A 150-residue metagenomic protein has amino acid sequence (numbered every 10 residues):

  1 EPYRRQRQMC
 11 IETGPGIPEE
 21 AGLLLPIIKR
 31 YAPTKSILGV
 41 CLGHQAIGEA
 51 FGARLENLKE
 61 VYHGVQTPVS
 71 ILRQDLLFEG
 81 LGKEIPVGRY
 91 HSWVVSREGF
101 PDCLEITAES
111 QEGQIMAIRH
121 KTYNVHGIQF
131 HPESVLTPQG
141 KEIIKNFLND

Functional and structural regions predicted by a protein language model:
E1-I11: Single conserved hydrophobic/aromatic residue that forms the stacking wall/gate of nucleotide- or nucleobase-binding
T13-G80, P86, I144-N146: Cysteine-nucleophile active-site neighborhood
G16-I17, S96, L136: Glycine-rich nucleotide phosphate-binding loop and flanking beta-alpha elements of Rossmann-like dinucleotide-binding
C41, H91, H131: Histidine-centered divalent metal-coordination motifs
Q66-P68, I115-A117, G127: Conserved hydrophobic/aromatic beta-strand scaffold that supports enzyme active sites
D75-T122: Catalytic beta-strand/loop cores that center a nucleophilic Ser/Cys/Thr and support acyl-enzyme chemistry
E84, T122, G127-P138: Phosphate-binding/catalytic loops
V135-D150: Acyltransferase
